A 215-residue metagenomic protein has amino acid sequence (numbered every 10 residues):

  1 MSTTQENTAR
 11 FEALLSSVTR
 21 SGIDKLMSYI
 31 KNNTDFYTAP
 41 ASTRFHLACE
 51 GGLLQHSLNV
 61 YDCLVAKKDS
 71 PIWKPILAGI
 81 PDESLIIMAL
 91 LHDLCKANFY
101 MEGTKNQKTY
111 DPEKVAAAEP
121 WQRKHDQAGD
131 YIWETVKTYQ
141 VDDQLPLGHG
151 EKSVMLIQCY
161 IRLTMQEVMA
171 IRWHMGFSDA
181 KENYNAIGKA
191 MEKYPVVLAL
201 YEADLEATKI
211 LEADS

Functional and structural regions predicted by a protein language model:
M1-D126: Acidic/His-rich, divalent-metal-binding segments that scaffold phosphate/diphosphate chemistry
C49, P75-E212: Divalent metal-dependent catalytic cores for phosphoryl transfer on phosphate-bearing substrates
S215: Positively charged, structured surface patches that bind polyanionic biopolymers
